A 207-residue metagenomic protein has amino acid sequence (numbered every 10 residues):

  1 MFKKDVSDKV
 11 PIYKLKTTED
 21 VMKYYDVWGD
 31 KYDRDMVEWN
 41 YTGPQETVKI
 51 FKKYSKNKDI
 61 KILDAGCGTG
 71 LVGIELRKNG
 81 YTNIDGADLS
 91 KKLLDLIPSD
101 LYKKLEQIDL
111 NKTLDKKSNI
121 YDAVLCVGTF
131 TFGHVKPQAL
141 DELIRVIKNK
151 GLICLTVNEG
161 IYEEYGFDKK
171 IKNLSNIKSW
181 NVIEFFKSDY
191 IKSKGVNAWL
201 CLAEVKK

Functional and structural regions predicted by a protein language model:
M1-D30: N-terminal, positively charged/glycine-rich alpha-helical extensions of SAM-dependent methyltransferases
Y41-D59: Conserved alpha-helix/loop element of class I SAM-dependent methyltransferases that forms part of the SAM/SAH-binding
L63-L114: Class I SAM-dependent methyltransferase SAM/SAH-binding core
L114-V124: A short acidic, Gly/Pro-enriched loop at the edge of an enzyme's catalytic core that lines a small-molecule cofactor
P137-N149: A short glycine-rich, Lys/Arg-flanked "PGG" loop and its adjoining helix->strand segment in the class I
K150-N158: Conserved beta-strand signature within the Rossmann-like core of class I S-adenosyl-L-methionine
Y165-F186: Conserved Class I S-adenosyl-L-methionine
I191-K207: Core SAM-dependent methyltransferase catalytic element
